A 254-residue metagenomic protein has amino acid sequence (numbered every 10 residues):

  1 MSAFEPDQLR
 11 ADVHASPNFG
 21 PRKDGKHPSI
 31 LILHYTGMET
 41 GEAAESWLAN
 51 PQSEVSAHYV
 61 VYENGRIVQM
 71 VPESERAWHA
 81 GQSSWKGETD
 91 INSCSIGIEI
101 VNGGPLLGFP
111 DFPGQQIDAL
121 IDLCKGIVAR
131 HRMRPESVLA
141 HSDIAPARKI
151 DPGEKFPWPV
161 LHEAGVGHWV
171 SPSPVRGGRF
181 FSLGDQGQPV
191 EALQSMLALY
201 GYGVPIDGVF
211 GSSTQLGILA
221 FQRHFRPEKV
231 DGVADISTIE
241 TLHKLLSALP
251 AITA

Functional and structural regions predicted by a protein language model:
S2-E136: Active-site-adjacent loop/helix surface patches within enzyme catalytic domains that shape the substrate-binding cleft
S2-F4, H14, G81-S84, P113-L139 (+1 more regions): Cell-envelope/ECM-targeting effectors and their regulatory/trafficking segments
G104, I144-A145: Short Gly/Pro-enriched loop/turn and capping motifs at secondary-structure junctions
